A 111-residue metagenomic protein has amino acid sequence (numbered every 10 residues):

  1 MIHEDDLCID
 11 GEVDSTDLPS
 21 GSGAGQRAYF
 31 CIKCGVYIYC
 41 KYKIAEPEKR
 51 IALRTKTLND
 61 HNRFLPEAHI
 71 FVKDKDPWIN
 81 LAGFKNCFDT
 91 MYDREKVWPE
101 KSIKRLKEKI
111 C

Functional and structural regions predicted by a protein language model:
M1-C111: A short Gly-Trp-Pro
